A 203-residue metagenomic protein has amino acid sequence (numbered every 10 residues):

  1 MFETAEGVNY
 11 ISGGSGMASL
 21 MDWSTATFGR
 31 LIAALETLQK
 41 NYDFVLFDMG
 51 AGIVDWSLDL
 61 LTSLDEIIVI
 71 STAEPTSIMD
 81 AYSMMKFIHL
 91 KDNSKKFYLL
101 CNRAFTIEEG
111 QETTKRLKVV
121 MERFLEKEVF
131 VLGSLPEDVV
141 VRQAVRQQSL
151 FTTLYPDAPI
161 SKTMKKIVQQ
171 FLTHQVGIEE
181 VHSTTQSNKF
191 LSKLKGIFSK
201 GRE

Functional and structural regions predicted by a protein language model:
M1-K40, V145-Q147: P-loop/Walker-type NTP enzyme "switch/lid" segment
A33-N41, V54-T76: Inter-motif core of Ras-like GTPase G domains
T72-A73, F97-Q111, S134-V141, P156: G-domain G4 guanine-recognition motif of GTPases
I78-F97: Conserved C-terminal guanine-recognition region of P-loop GTPase G domains, centered on the G4
H89, F105, V119: Conserved phosphate-handling catalytic cores of large alpha/beta enzymes
D92-N93, M121-E128: Short helix-capping segments at alpha-helix termini
L125-T152, M164-K166: Beta-strand-loop-alpha "switch" segments that mediate conformational coupling across diverse proteins
L150-E203: NTP-binding/hydrolysis catalytic cores, primarily Walker-type P-loop NTPases
